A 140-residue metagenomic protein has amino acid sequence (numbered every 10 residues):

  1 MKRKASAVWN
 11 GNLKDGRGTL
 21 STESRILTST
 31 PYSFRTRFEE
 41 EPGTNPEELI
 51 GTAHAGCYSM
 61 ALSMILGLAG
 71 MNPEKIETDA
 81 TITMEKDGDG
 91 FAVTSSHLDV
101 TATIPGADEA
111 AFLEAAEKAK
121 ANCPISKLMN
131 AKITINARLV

Functional and structural regions predicted by a protein language model:
M1-T52, S59-V140: Extended beta-strand/beta-hairpin segments
